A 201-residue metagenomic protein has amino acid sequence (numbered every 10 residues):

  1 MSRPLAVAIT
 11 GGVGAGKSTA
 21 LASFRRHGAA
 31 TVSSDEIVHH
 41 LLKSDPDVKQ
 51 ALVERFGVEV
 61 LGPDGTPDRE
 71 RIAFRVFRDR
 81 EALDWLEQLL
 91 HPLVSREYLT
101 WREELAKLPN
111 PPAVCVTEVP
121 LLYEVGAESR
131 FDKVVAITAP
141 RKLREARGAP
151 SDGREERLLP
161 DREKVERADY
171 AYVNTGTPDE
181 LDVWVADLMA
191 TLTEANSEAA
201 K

Functional and structural regions predicted by a protein language model:
M1-P67, L108, A186, A190-K201: Glycine-rich phosphate-binding loop of ATP-dependent small-molecule kinases
A15, D47, E81, L93 (+4 more regions): Short alpha-helical
T31, K133-A136, A171-Y172: Short, well-ordered beta-strand core segments
E36, P67, L89-L90, A139 (+2 more regions): Short beta->alpha linker loops
E36-V114: ATP-dependent small-molecule kinase phosphotransfer cores that center on conserved nucleotide phosphate-binding segments
Y98, E128-R130, R141, R147-K201: Small-molecule kinase domains that catalyze NTP-dependent phosphoryl transfer to phosphate-bearing small molecules
L99-R147: ATP-dependent NMP and nucleoside kinases share a basic, alpha-helical "lid"
